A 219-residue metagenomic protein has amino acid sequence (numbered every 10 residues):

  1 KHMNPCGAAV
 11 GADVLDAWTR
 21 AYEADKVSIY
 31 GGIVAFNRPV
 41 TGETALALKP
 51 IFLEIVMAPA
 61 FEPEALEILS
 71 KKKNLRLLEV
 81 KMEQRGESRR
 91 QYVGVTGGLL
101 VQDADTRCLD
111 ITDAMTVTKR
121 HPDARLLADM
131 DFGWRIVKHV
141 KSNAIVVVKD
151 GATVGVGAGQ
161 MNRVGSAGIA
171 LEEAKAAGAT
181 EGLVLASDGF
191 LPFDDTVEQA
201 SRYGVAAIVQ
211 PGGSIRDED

Functional and structural regions predicted by a protein language model:
K1-D219: ATP-dependent carboxylate/acyl-activation modules
